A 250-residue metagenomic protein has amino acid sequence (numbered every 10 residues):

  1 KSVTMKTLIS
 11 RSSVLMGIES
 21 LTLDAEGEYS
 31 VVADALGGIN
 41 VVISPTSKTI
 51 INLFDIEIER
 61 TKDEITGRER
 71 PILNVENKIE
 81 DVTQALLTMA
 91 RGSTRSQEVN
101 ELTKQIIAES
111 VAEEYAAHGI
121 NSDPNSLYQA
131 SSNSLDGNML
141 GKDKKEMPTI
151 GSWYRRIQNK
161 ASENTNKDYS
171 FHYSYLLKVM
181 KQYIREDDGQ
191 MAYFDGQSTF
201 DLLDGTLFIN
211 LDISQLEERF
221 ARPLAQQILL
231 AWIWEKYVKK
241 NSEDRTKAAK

Functional and structural regions predicted by a protein language model:
K1-T46: Glycine-rich phosphate-binding loop of nucleotide-binding enzymes
G27-S47, L53-K250: P-loop NTPase motor domains
